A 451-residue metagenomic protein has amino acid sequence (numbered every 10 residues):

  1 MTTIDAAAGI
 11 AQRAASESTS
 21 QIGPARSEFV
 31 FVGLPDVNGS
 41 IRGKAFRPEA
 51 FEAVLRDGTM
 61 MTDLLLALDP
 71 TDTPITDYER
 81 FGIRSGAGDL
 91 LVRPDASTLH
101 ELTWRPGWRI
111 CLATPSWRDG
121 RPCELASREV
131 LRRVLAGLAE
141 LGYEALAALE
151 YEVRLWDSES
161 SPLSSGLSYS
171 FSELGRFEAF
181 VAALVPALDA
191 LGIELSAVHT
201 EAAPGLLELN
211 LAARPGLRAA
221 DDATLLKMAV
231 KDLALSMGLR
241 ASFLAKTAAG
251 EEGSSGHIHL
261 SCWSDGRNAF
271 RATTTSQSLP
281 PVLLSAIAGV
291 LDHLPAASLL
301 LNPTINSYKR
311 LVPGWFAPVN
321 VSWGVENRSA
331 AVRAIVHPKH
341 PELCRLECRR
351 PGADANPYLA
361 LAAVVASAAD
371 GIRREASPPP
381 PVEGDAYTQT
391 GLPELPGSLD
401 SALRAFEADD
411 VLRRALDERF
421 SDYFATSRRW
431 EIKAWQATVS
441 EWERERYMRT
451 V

Functional and structural regions predicted by a protein language model:
M1-L195, T200, E394-V451: ATP/Mg2+-dependent ligation/transfer catalytic cores
T2-A6, A14-S18, L225, D232 (+2 more regions): Catalytic-core signal marking the mid-to-C-terminal active-site face
F29, W108-L112, A148-E152, L206-E208 (+4 more regions): Broad gene-expression machinery/nucleic-acid interaction feature
D36-N38, S116-P122, E173, A213-A219 (+4 more regions): A generic structural motif
V37-R42, D119-G120, L155, A248-E252 (+4 more regions): Flexible loop/turn segments at secondary-structure boundaries
L146-S158, L191-L211, A241-S261, A297-I305: Core alpha/beta catalytic barrel or barrel-like domain that forms the active/cofactor pocket in diverse metabolic
S164-L188, G216-K227, D265-A272, S276: Acidic, His- and aromatic-enriched active-site or binding-groove loops in soluble protein domains that engage sugars
V181-V185, D189, L195, L209-G216 (+3 more regions): Accessory "access/gating" subregions that flank catalytic or transport cores
